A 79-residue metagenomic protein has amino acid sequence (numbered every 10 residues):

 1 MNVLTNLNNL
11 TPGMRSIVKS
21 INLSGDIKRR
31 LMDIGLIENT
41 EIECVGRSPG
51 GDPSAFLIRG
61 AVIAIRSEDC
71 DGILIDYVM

Functional and structural regions predicted by a protein language model:
V3-T5: Mixed-charge, Lys/Arg-rich low-complexity intrinsically disordered regions
T11-P12, G50: Short flexible coil/turn linkers enriched for glycine and charged/polar residues that connect secondary-structure
S20-S24: A structural micro-motif recognizing beta-strand termini and the immediately following turn/loop segments
I27-R30: Short alpha-helix capping/helix-loop boundary micro-motifs
P49-M79: C-terminal structural segments of small proteins and small subunits
